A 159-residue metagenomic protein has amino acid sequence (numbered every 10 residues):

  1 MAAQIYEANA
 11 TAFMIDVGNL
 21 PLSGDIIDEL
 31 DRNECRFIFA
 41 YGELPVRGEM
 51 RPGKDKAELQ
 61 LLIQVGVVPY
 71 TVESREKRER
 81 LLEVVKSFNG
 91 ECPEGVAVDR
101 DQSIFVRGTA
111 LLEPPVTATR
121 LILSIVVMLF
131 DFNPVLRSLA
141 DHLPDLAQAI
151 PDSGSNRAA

Functional and structural regions predicted by a protein language model:
M1-R51, V98-D99: Charge-rich, low-complexity N-terminal segments
A3-A10, S74, R78, L121: Generic alpha-helical secondary structure
C35, A57-L59, S103-I104: Hydrophobic residues embedded in beta-strands of well-ordered beta-sheets
E43, V65-P69, A110-P114: Beta-strand elements of well-folded, non-transmembrane domains
V46-V72: A short acidic-to-branched-hydrophobic micro-motif
Q64-R107: Short, internal acidic amphipathic alpha-helical interface segments that mediate docking to partner proteins
K77-E91, E113-P144: Ampiphathic alpha-helical segments that act as solvent-exposed interaction surfaces
A140-A159: Short, highly charged C-terminal tails/helix-capping segments
